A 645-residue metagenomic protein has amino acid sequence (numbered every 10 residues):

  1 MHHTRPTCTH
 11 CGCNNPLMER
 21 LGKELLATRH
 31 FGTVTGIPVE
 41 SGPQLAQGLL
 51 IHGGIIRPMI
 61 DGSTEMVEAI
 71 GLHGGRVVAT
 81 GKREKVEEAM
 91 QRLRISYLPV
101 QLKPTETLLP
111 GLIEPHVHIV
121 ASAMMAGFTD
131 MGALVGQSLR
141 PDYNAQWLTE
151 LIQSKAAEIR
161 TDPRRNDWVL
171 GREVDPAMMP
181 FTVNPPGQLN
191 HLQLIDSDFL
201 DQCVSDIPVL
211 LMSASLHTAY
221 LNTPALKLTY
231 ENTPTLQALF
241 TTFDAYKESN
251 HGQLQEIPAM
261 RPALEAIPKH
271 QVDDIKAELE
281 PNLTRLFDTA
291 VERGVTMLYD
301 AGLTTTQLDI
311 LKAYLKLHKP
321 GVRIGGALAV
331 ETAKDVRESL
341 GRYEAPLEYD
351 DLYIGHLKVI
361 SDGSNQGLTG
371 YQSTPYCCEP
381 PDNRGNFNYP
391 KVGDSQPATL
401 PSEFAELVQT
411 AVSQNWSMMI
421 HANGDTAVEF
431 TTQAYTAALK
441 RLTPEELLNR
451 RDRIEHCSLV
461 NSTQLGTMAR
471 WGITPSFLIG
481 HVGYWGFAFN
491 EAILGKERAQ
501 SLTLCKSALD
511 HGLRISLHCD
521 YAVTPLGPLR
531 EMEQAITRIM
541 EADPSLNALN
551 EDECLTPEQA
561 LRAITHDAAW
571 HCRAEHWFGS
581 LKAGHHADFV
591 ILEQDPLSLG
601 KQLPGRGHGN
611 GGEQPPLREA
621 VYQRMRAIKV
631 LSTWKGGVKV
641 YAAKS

Functional and structural regions predicted by a protein language model:
H2-H52, R57-S339, V359, N365-T374 (+7 more regions): Divalent metal-binding segments
P115, W471, A587: An anion/phosphate-binding loop that grips the pyrophosphate of nucleotide cofactors and donors
L315-H318, Y343-E348, P444, M468-G472: Acidic (Asp/Glu)-rich catalytic clusters
L352, H356-D362: His/Glu-based metal-binding/catalytic segments typifying zinc-dependent metallopeptidases
S364-N365, D520: Conserved phosphate/anionic-ligand binding catalytic regions in large, soluble enzymes, centered on
Q409-M419, T426-D452, C457, S462-G466 (+2 more regions): His/Asp/Glu-enriched, well-ordered alpha-helical/loop segment that forms or immediately abuts the divalent-metal
G637-S645: Glycine- and charge-enriched low-complexity intrinsically disordered segments
